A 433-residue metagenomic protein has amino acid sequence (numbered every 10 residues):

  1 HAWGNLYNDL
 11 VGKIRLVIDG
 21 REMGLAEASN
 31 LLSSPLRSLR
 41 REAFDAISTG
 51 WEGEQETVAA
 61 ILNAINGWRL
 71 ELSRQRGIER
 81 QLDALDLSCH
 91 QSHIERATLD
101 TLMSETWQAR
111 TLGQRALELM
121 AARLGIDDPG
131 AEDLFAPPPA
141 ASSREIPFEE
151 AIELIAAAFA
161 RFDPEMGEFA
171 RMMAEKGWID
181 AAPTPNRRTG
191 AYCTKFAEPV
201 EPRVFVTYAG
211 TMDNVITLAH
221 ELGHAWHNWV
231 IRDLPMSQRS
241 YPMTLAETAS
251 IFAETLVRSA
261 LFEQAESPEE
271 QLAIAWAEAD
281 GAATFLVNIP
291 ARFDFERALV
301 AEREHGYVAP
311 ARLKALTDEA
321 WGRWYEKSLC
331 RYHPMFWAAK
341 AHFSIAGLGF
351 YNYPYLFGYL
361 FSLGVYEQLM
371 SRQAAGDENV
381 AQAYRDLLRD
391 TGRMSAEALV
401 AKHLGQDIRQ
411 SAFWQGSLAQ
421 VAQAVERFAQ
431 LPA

Functional and structural regions predicted by a protein language model:
H1-I94, T101, E105-Q108, L154-R161 (+2 more regions): His/Asp/Glu-rich acidic catalytic environments and adjacent acidic regulatory segments
I14-S33, L82, P139, S143-A219 (+2 more regions): Active-site-adjacent "gating/activation" loops or surface patches in catalytic cores
P35-I47, L85-D100, D133-R144, P199-M212 (+4 more regions): Glycine- and acidic
T57, I61-Q81, G113-R123, G223-D233 (+1 more regions): Long, well-ordered alpha-helical segments
I78-D86, P129-A131, G190-E201, E221-R232 (+2 more regions): Active-site-adjacent bridging/hinge elements
C89-E165: A metal-dependent hydrolase signature that marks the N-terminal structural subdomain at the beginning of catalytic folds
S92-H93, A122-P129, L218, E263 (+3 more regions): C-terminal, non-catalytic "cap/extension" segments appended to globular domains
P242-E270, A277-D280, T284, G358: Post-HExxH zinc-binding segment in Zn-dependent metallohydrolases
